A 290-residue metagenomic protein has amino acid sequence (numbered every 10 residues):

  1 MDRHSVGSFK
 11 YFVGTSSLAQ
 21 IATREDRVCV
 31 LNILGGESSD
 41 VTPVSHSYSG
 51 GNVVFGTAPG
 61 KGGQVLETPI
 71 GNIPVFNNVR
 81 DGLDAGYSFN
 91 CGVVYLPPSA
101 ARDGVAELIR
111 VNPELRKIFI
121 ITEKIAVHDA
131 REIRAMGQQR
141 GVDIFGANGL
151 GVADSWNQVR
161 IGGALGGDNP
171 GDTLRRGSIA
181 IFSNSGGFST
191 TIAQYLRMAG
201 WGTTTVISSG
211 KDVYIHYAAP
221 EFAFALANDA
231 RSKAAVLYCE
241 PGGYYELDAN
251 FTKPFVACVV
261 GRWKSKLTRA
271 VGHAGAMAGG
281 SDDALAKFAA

Functional and structural regions predicted by a protein language model:
D2-A290: Catalytic-core regions of core metabolic enzymes, especially those transforming organic acids/acyl-group intermediates
